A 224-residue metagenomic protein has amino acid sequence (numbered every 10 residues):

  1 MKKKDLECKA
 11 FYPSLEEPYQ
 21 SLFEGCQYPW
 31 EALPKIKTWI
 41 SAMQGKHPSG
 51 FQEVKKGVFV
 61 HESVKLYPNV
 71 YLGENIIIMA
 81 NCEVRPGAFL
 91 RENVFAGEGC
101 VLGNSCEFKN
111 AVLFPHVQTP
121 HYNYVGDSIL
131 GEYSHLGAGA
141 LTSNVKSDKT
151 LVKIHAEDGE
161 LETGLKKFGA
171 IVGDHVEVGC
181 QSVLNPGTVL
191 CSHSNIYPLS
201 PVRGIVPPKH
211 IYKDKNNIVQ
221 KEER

Functional and structural regions predicted by a protein language model:
M1-G57, H193, L199, P208-R224: Terminal amphipathic alpha-helical/low-complexity segments used for targeting or macromolecular assembly
Q20, L113-H116, P120-R224: Glycine-rich hexapeptide-repeat left-handed beta-helix
K46-F51, L66, T119, G159-L161: Short gly/ser/thr-rich secondary-structure transition/capping motifs
V60-E62, L66-S105: Glycine-rich active-site/cofactor-binding loop and its immediate structural neighborhood
